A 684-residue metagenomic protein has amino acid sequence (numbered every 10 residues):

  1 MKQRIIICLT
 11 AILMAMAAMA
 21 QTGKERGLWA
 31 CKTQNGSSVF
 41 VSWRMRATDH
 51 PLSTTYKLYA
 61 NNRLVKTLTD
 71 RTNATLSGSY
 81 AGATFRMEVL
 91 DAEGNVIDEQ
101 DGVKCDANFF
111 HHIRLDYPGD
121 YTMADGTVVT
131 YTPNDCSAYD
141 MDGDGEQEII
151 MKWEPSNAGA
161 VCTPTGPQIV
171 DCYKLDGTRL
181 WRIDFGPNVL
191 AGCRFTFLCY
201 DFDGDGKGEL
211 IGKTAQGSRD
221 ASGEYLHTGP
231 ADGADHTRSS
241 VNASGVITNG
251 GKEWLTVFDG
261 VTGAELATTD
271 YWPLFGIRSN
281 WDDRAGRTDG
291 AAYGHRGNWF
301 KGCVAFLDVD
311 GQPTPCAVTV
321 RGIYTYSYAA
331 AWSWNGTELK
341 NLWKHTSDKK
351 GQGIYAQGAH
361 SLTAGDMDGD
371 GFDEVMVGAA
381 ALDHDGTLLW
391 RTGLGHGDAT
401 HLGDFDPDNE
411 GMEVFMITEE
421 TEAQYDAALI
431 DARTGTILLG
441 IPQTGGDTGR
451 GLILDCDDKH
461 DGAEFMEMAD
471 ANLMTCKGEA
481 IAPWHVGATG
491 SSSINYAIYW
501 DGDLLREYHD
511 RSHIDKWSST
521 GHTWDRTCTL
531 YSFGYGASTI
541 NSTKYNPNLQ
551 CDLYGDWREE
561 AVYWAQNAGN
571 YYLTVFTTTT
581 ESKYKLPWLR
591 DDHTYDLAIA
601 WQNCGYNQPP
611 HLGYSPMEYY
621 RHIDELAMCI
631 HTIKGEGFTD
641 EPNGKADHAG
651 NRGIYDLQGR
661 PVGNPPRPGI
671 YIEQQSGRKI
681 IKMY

Functional and structural regions predicted by a protein language model:
M1-I5: Positively charged n-region of N-terminal signal peptides that target proteins for export
T10-M19: Hydrophobic h-region of N-terminal signal peptides that target proteins for export in Gram-negative bacteria
Q21-G23, G36-S38, M45-D49, R63 (+1 more regions): Beta-propeller-forming repeat regions
C31-N35: Short, solvent-exposed loop/linker segments at the N-terminal edge of repeated beta-sheet extracellular domains
T54-L58, L573: Short beta-strand elements bearing conserved aromatic residues within extracellular beta-rich modules
N61, A92, G378, Q658 (+1 more regions): Short strand-coil-strand connectors
E636-Y684: C-terminal outer-membrane/trafficking sorting elements
